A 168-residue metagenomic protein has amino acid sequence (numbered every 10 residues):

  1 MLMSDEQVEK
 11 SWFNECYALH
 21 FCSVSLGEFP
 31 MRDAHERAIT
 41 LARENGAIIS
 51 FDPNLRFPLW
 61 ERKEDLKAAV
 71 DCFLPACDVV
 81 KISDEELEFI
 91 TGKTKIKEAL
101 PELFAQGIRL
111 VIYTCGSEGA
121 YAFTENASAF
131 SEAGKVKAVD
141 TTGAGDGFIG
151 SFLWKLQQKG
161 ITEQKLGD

Functional and structural regions predicted by a protein language model:
M1-S25, R37: Conserved N-terminal subdomain of the carbohydrate kinase-like
M3, F21, N54-L55, E85 (+2 more regions): Residue-level signal for pocket-adjacent positions within structured domains
E6-V8, F13, F29-M31, W60 (+1 more regions): Short capping/connector residues at structural and topological boundaries
V8-E9, V70, A99, A138: Acidic, amphipathic alpha-helical patches
S11-N14, P75, Q106: Structured loop/turn residues at beta-strand edges in well-structured enzyme cores
A18, V24-E102, L110, E118-G119: Conserved beta-alpha-beta core of the PfkB/ribokinase-like small-molecule kinase fold
T40-E44, G92-D168: Conserved phosphate-binding/catalytic region of the ribokinase-like
